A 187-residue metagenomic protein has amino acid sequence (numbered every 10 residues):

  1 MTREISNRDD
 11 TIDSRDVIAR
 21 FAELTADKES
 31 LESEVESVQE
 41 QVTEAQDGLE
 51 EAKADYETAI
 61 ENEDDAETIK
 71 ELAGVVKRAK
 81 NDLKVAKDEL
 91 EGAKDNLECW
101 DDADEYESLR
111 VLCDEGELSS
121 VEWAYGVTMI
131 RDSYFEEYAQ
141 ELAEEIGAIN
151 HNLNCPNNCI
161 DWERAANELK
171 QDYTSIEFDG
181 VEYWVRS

Functional and structural regions predicted by a protein language model:
M1-S187: Acidic interaction surfaces
